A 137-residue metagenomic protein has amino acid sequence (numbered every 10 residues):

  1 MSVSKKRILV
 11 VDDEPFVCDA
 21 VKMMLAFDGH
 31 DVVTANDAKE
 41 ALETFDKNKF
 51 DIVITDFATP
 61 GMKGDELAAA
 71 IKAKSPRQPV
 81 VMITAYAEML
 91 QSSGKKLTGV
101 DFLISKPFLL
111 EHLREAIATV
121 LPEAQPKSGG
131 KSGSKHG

Functional and structural regions predicted by a protein language model:
M1-R7, E111-G137: Non-catalytic signal-transmission and effector/linker regions of two-component phosphorelay proteins
P15-V33: Two-component/phosphorelay signaling modules centered on CheY-like receiver
C18, P60, E88: The feature encodes the CheY-like receiver
N36-E40, K63-L67: Acidic catalytic/metal-coordinating carboxylates
D46-N48, A70-Q78, K95-T98, A118: Conserved phosphotransfer cores of two-component systems
N48-I54: Active-site beta3 strand of CheY-like receiver
E66, A87-I104, E111, E115: Alpha4 helix (beta4-alpha4-beta5 surface) of REC/receiver domains from two-component response regulators
